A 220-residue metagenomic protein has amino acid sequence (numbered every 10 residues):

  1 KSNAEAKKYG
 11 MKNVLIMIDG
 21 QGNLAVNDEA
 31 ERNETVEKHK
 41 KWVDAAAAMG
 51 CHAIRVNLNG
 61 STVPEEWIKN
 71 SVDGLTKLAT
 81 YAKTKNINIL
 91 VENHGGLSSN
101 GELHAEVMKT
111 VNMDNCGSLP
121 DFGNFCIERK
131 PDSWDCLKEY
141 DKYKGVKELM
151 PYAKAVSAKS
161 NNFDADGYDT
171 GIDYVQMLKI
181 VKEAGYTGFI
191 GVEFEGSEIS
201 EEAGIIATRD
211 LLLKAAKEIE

Functional and structural regions predicted by a protein language model:
K1-D73, K83-N88, N124, N162-D164 (+1 more regions): Structural motif corresponding to the early beta-alpha repeats
S2, K38-A45, G74-L78, G145 (+3 more regions): Alpha-helical packing segments of well-folded alpha/beta enzyme cores
A6, T35, A46, I89 (+6 more regions): Conserved, mostly hydrophobic/aromatic
Y9-G10, A45-G50, L78-I87, L149-Y152 (+2 more regions): A structural motif corresponding to the C-terminal end of an alpha-helix and its immediate exit/capping segment
N13-I18, I54-V56, I89-V91, C116-P120 (+2 more regions): Hydrophobic faces of well-ordered beta-strands that scaffold small-molecule active sites in alpha/beta enzyme cores
V72, T76-K179: Acidic/histidine-rich catalytic cores of soluble enzymes
A153-D166, T187-E201: Active-site clefts of carbohydrate-active enzymes
E201-E220: C-terminal helical cap(s) of enzyme catalytic domains, especially alpha/beta-barrels
